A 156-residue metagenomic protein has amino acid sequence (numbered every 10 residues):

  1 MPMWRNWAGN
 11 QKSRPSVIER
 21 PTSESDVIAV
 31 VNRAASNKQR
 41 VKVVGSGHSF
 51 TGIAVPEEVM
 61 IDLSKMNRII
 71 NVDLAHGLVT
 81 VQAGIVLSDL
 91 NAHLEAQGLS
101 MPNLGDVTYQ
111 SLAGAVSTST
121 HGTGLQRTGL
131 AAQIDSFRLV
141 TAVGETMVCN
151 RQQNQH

Functional and structural regions predicted by a protein language model:
M1-A8, S64, T108-S111: Membrane-targeting and insertion segments and their boundary/processing signals
M1-I18, L78-T80, R127-V140: Active-site-proximal helix-loop elements at catalytic-domain edges
N10-D106, S119-G124: Glycine-rich N-terminal segment of FAD-binding domains in flavoprotein oxidoreductases, spanning the beta-loop-helix
N103, T108, A115-H156: FAD-binding subdomain of flavoenzyme oxidoreductases
